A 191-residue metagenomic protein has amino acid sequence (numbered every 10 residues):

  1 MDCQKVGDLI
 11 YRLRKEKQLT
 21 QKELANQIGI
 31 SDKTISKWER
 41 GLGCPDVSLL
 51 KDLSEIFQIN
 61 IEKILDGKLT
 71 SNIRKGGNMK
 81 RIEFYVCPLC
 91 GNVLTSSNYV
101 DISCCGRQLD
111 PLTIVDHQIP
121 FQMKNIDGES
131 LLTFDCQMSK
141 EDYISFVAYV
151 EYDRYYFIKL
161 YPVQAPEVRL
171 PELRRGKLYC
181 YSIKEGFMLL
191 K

Functional and structural regions predicted by a protein language model:
M1-E16: A short, Lys/Arg-rich alpha-helix, primarily the initiator
Q18-S36: Short alpha-helical DNA-recognition segment
S48-K63: DNA major-groove recognition helix of helix-turn-helix/homeodomain DNA-binding modules
I82-F84, D101, Y179: Residues immediately within or flanking Cys/His clusters that coordinate Zn2+ in small zinc-binding modules
C87-C90, I102-C104: Short cysteine-rich clusters marking metal-coordination/redox-active sites
V93-L94, Q108-L109, G186: Cys/His-rich microdomains that often coordinate metals
N98-P111: Cysteine-rich micro-motifs
